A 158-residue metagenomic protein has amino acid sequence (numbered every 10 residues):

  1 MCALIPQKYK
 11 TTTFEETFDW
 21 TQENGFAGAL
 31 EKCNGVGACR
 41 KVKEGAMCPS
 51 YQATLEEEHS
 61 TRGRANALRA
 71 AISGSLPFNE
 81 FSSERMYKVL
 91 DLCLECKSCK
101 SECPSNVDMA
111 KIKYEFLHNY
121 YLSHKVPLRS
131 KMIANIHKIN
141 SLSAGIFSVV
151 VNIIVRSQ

Functional and structural regions predicted by a protein language model:
M1-P49, L55-E56, G63, L68-R69 (+2 more regions): Flexible inter-domain linker/hinge segments
K32-G35, M47-S50, L92-E102: C-type cytochrome heme c attachment motif
R40, A46, L55-E58, K100-N106 (+1 more regions): Cys/His-rich zinc-coordinating "finger/knuckle" motifs
L55, H59-M86: Generic long, charged, amphipathic alpha-helical segments
P77-Q158: Iron-sulfur-cluster electron-transfer modules
